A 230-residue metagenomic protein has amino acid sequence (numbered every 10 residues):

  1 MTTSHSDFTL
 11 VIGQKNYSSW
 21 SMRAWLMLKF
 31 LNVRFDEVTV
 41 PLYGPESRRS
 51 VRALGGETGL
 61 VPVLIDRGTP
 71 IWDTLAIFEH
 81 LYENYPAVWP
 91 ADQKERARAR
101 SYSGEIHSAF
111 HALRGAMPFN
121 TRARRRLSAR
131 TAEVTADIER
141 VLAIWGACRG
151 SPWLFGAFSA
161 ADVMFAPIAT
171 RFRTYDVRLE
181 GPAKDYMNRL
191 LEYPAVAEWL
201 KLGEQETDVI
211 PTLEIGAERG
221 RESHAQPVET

Functional and structural regions predicted by a protein language model:
M1-T131: GST-like domain detector, emphasizing the conserved glutathione-binding G-site in the N-terminal thioredoxin-like
F8-V11, R171-F172, G216, V228-E229: A short, structure-level motif marking secondary-structure boundaries and short turns
V38, T74, P182, L200-K201: Residue-level detector of family-conserved "landmark" positions at structurally sensitive sites
P41-Y43, Y186, E204: Conserved beta-strand edge residues that scaffold enzyme active sites
Y82, I168-A169, L200: Active-site-flanking alpha-helical
I106, F110-P194: GST-like fold's C-terminal all-alpha helical module
G203-T230: Acidic/histidine-enriched, glycine/proline-rich intrinsically disordered or flexible terminal extensions
